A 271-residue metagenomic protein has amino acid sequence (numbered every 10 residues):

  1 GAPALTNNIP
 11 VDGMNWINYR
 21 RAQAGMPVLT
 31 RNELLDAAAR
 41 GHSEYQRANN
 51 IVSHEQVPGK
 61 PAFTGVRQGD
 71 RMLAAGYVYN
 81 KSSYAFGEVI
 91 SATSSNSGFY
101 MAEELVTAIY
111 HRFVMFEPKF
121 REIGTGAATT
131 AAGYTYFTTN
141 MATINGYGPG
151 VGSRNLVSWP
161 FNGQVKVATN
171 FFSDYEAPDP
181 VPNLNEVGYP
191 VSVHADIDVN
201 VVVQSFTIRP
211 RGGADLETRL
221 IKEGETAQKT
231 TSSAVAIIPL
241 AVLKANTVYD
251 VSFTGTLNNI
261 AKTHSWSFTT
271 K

Functional and structural regions predicted by a protein language model:
G1-G212, V248-F253: Functional surface patches built around histidine and acidic residues
P180-K271: Acidic, low-complexity Ser/Thr/Gly/Pro-rich repeat segments typical of extracellular/periplasmic and surface-exposed
